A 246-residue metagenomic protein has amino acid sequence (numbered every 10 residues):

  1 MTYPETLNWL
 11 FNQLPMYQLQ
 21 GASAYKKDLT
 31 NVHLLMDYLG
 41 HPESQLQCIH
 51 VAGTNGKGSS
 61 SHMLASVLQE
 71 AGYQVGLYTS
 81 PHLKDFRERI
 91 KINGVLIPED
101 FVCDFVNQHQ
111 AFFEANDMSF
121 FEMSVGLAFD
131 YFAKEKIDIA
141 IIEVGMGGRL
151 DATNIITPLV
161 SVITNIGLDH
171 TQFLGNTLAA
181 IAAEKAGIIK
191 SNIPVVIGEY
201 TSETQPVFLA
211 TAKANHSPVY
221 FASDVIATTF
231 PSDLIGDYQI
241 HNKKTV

Functional and structural regions predicted by a protein language model:
M1-G53, S60, S66, E70-A71: Short functional linear segments
T2, L7-K26, F86, I142-M146 (+1 more regions): N-terminal-biased segments
L7, V32, S61, V102 (+3 more regions): A general structural signal for well-ordered alpha-helical segments in protein cores
A22-L29, H33-L46, E70-I156, L174 (+1 more regions): ATP-dependent carboxylate-amine ligase catalytic core
L46, M118, K136-E143, P158-T245: Acidic, Mg2+-coordinating active-site environments of NTP-dependent enzymes
L64, A128, F208: Aromatic/hydrophobic pocket-lining residues that form π-stacking "cages" and hydrophobic walls in ligand
